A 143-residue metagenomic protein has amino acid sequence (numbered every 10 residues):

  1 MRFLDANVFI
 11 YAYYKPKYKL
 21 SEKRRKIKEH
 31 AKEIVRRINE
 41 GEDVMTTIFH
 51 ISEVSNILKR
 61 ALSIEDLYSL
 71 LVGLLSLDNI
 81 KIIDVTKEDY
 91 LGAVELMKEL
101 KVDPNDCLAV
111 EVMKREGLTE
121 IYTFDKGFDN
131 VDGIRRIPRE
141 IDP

Functional and structural regions predicted by a protein language model:
M1, V110, R115-P143: Acidic, PIN/NYN-like endoribonuclease modules and their adjacent C-terminal/linker elements
M1-T46, A61-D66, E140-P143: Short, well-structured N-terminal submotif of metal-dependent ribonuclease cores
D5-N7, D106, D125: Acidic active-site catalytic centers that drive phospho-/nucleotidyl reactions and related ester hydrolyses
Y11-Y13, I57, V131: Residues that scaffold the ATP/ADP-binding catalytic core of kinase and kinase-like folds
K32, S55, K59-K81: Active-site-proximal, substrate-binding regions of enzyme catalytic domains and RNA-binding/basic surfaces
T46-H50, T86-D89: Short, conserved alpha-helical segments within structured domains
S52-S55, V94: Amphipathic alpha-helical segments within well-ordered protein domains
I80-E120: Active-site neighborhoods of divalent-metal-dependent phosphate/nucleic-acid chemistry enzymes
